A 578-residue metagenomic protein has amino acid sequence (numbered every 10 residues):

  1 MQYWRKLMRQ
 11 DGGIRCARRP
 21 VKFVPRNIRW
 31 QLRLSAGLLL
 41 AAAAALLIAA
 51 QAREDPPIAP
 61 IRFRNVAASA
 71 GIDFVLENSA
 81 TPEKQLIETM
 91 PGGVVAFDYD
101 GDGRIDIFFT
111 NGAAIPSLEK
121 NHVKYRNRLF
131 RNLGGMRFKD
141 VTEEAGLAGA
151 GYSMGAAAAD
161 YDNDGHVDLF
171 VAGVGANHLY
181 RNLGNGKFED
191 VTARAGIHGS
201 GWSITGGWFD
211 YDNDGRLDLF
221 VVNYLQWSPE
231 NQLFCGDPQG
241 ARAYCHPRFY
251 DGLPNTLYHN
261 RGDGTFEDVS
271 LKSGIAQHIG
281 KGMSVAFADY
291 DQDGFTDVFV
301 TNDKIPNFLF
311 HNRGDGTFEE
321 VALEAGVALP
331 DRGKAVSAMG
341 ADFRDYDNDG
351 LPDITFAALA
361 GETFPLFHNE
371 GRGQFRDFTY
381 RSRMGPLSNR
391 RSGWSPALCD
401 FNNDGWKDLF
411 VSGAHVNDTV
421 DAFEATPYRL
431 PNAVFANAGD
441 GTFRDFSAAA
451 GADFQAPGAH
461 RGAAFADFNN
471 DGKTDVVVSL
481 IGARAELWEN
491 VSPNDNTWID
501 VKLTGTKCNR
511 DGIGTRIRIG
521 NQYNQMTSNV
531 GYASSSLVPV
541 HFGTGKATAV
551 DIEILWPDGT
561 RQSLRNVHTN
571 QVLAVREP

Functional and structural regions predicted by a protein language model:
S35-L47: Bacterial N-terminal signal peptides
Q51-R62, A80-K84, P386, N417 (+2 more regions): Gly/Ser/Thr/Pro-enriched helix-cap/hinge segments flanking short amphipathic alpha-helices
F63-V66, R137-G146, K187-I197, G264-A276 (+3 more regions): Blade-edge beta-strand/turn elements of extracellular beta-propeller and related beta-sheet repeat scaffolds
I72-G93, A145-A157, G196-G207, D251 (+7 more regions): Repeat-based blade/solenoid architectures
P91-G101, R131, Y152-H166, L179-R181 (+9 more regions): Beta-propeller blade termini
R104-N111, D164-G173, L219-N223, D297-N302 (+4 more regions): Hydrophobic beta-strand segments that make up the repeating blades of beta-propeller and related beta-repeat
T110-K124, N223-Y250, V411-R429: Short, conserved, GDST-rich strand-edge loop motifs in beta-rich repeat architectures
N127-L133, P254-R261, H311, F367-H368 (+1 more regions): Beta-propeller blade signature
